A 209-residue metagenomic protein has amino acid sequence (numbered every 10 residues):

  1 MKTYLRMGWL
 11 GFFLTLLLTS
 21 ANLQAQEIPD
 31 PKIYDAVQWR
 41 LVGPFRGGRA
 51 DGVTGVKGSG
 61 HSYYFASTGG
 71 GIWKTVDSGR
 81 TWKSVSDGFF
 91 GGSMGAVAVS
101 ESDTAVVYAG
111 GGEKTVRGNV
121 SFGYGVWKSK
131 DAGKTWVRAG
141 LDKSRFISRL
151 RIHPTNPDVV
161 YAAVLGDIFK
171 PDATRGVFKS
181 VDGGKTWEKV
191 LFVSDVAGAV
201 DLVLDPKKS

Functional and structural regions predicted by a protein language model:
M1-R6: N-terminal secretory signal peptides that target proteins for export/translocation
G8-S20: Bacterial N-terminal signal peptides
A21-A25: Sec/Tat signal peptide C-region and signal peptidase I cleavage site
Q26-S209: Beta-propeller blade termini and top-face loops
